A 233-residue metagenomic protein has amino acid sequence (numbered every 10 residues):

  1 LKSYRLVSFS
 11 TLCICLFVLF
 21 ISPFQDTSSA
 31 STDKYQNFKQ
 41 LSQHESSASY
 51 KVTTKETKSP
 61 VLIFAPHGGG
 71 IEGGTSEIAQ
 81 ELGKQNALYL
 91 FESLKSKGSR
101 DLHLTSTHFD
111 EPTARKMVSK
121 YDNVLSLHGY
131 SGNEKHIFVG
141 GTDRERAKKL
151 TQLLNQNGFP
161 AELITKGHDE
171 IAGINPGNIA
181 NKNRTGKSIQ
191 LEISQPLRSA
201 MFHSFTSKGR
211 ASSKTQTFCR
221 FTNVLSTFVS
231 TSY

Functional and structural regions predicted by a protein language model:
L1-C13: Bacterial N-terminal signal peptides that target proteins for export
Y4-V7, P23, T27: Residue-level detector of intrinsically disordered/flexible regions characterized by low predicted structural confidence
T11-S22: Bacterial N-terminal signal peptides
F24-Y233: N-terminal catalytic or cofactor-binding beta/alpha core of small enzyme domains
